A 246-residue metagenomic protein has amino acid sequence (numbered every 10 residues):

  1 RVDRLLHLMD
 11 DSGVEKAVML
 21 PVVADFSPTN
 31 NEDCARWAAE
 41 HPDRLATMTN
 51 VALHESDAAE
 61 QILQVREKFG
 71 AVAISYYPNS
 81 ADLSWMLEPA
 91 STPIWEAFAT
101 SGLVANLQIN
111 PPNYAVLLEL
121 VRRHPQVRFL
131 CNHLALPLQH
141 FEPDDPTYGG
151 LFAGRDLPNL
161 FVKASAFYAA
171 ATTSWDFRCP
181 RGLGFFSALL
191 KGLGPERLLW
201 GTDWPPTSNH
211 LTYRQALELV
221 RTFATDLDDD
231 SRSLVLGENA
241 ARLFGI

Functional and structural regions predicted by a protein language model:
R1-K16, S187-A188, G192-L199, S208-I246: Mid-to-C-terminal alpha-helical segments outside catalytic/metal-binding sites
R1-L5, P28-R36, D57-Q61, Y114-L118 (+2 more regions): Alpha-helical scaffolding within the catalytic cores of extracellular/periplasmic polymer-degrading hydrolases
M9, C34, V65, I74 (+6 more regions): Conserved, mostly hydrophobic/aromatic
E15-K16, A24-P112, E119, K163-A169 (+1 more regions): Active-site gating/metal-coordination segments in enzymes
N30-R44, V127-C131, F185-K191, Y213-T225: Short, electropositive alpha-helical surface patch
L53, L136, W204-P206: Short, glycine/acidic-enriched loop or turn micro-motifs at the edges of active sites
V72, W85-L199: Catalytic pocket-lining loop regions of alpha/beta-barrel enzymes, especially the amidohydrolase/enolase/GH5 lineages
